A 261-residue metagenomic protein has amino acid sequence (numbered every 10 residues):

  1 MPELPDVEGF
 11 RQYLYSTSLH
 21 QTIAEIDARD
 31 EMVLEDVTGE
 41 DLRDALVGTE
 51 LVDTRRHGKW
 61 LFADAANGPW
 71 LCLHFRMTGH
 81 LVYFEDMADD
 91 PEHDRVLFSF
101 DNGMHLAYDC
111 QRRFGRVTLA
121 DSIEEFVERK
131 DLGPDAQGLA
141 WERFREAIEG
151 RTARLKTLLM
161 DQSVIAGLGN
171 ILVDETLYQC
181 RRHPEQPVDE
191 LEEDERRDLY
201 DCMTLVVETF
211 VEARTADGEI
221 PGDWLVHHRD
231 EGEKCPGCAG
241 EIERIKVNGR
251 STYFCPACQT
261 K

Functional and structural regions predicted by a protein language model:
M1-K261: Structured catalytic/nucleic-acid-binding cores of DNA maintenance enzymes
